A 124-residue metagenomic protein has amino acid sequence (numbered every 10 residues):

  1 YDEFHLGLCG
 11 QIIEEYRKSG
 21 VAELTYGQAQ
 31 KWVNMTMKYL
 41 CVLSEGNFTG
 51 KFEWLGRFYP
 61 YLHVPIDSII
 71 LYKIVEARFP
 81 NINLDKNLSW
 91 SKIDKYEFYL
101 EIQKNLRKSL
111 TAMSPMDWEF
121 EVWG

Functional and structural regions predicted by a protein language model:
Y1-E23: Phosphate/adenylate-binding glycine loop and adjacent helical scaffold
V21-G124: C-terminal accessory module of base-excision DNA glycosylases/AP lyases that mediates lesion recognition and DNA
